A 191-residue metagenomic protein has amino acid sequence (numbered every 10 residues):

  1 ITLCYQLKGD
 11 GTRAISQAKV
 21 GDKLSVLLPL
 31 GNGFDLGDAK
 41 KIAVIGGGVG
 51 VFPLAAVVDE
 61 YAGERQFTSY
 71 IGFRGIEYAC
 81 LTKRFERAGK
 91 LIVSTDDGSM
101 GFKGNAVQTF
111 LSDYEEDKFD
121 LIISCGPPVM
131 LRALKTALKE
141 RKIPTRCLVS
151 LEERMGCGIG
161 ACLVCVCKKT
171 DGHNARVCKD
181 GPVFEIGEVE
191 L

Functional and structural regions predicted by a protein language model:
I1-V20: Ferredoxin-reductase
V20-G21, C162: Loop/turn positions that initiate beta-strands
K23-L27: Generic structural signal for buried aliphatic residues
G31-K40: Short, Lys/Arg- and Gly-enriched loop/turn segments at beta-strand edges
I42-I45: Conserved beta-strand elements of the Class I
V51-V57, M130-L131: Short glycine/serine/threonine-rich phosphate/pyrophosphate-binding segments that cradle anionic phosphate groups
E60-F67: Conserved S-adenosyl-L-methionine
R74-L191: Reductase modules of NAD(P)H-dependent flavoproteins
